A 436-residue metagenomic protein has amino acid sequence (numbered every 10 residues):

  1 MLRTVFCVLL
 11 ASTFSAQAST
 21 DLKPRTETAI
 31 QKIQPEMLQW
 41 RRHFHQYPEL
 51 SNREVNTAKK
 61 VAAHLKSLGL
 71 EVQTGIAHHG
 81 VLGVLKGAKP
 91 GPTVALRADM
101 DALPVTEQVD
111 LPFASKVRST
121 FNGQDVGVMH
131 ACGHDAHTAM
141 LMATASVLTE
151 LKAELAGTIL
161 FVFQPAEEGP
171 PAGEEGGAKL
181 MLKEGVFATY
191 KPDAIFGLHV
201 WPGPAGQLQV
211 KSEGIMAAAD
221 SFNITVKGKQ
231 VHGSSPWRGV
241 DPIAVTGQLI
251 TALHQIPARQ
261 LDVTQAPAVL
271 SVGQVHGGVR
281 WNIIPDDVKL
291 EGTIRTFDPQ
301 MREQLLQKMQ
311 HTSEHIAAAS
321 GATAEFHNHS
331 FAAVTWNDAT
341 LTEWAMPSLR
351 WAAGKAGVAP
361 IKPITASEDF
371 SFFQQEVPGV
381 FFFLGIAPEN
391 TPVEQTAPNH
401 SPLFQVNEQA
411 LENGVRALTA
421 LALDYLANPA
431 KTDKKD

Functional and structural regions predicted by a protein language model:
M1-C7: Sec-dependent signal peptide recognition, specifically the positively charged N-region followed immediately by
A11-S15: N-terminal signal peptide c-region/cleavage motif recognized by signal peptidases
S19, S67, G247-D436: Metal-dependent amide/peptide-bond hydrolase catalytic core, centered on the "pita-bread" metallohydrolase fold
D21-M129, A139-A156, L160: Acidic/His- and Gly-rich active-site-bordering loop/insert found across diverse amide/peptide-bond hydrolases
P24, Q31-L38, P48-K59, A131 (+8 more regions): Soluble non-cytosolic domains of exported or imported proteins
F44, G83, L96, H134 (+8 more regions): Divalent metal-coordination and catalytic microenvironments
L85, V226-G228, I294: Hydrophobic beta-strand positions in extracellular immunoglobulin-like domains
V117-M129, D135-A136, V147-L148, A153-Q274 (+1 more regions): Histidine/acidic-residue-rich, glycine-tolerant segments that coordinate divalent metal ions
